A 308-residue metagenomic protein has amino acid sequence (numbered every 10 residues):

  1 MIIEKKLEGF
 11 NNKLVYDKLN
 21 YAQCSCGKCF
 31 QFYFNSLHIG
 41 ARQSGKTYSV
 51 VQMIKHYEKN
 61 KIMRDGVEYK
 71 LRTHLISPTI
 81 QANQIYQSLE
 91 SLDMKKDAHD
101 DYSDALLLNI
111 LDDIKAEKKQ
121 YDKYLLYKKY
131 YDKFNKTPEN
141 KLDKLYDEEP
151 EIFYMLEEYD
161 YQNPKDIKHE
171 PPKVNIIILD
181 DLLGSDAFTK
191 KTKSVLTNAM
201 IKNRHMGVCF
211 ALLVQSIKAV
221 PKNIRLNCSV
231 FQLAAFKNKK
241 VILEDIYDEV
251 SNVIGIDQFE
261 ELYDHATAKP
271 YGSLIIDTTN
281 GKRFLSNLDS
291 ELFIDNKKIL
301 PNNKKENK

Functional and structural regions predicted by a protein language model:
M1-C26, I80: N-terminal pre-Walker A segment at the start of P-loop NTPase domains
M1-F10, N35-I39, L71-R72: Signal-peptide-cleavage-adjacent N-terminal segments of secreted and extracellular proteins
C24-Q43, S49, K129-Y130, K136 (+3 more regions): P-loop NTPase motor core of the ASCE superfamily
F34-H56, N60-L71, P78-A82, K119 (+1 more regions): Conserved P-loop NTPase motor cores
L75-I80, D100-Y102: A short hydrophobic beta-strand->loop->alpha-helix junction that borders the nucleotide-binding pocket of P-loop NTPases
Q84-K96: Short, aromatic/basic amphipathic alpha-helical patches
D93-N109, A234: Short acidic-hydrophobic, aromatic-tinged amphipathic segments that line or gate anion-handling sites
